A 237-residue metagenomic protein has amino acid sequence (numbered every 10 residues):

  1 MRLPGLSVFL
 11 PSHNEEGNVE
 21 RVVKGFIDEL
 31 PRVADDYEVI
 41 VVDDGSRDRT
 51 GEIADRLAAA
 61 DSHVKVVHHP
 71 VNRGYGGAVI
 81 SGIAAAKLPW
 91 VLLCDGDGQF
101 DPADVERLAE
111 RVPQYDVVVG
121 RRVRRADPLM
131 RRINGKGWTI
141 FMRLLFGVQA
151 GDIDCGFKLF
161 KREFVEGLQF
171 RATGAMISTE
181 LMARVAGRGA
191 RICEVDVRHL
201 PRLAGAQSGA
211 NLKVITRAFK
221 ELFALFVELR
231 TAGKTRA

Functional and structural regions predicted by a protein language model:
M1-D28: N-proximal low-complexity "stem/linker" segments adjacent to membrane-targeting elements
G5-S7, E38, E180: Cell-envelope/extracellular polymer assembly enzymes that use nucleotide-activated donors
G17-R21, D48-L57: Acidic helix N-cap motif at the loop->helix transition within catalytic regions of sugar-transfer enzymes
Y37-I40, G51-A85: Conserved donor nucleotide-binding strand/loop of the catalytic core
D43-G51, G98: A conserved acidic beta->alpha catalytic loop
H69-A85, W90, Q99-A175, R202-F219 (+2 more regions): Acceptor/aglycone-binding surface of glycosyltransferases and processive sugar-polymer synthases
V148-Q149, F170-T173, M182-L200: Catalytic donor-sugar/metal-binding loop of nucleotide-sugar-dependent glycosyltransferases
